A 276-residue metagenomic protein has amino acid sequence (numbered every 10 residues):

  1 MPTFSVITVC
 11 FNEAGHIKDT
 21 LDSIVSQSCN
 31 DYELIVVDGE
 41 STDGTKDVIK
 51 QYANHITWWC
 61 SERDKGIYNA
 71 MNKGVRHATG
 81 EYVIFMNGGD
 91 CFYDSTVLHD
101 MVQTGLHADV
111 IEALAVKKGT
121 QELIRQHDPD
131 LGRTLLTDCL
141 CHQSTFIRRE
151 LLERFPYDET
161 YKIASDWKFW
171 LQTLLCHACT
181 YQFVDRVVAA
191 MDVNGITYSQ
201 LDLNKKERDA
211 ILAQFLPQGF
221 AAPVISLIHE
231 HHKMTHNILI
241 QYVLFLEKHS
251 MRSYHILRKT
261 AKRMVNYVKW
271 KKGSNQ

Functional and structural regions predicted by a protein language model:
P2-S5, E33, K168: Cell-envelope/extracellular polymer assembly enzymes that use nucleotide-activated donors
D22-D31: Short, acidic, metal-binding catalytic loop of nucleotide-sugar glycosyltransferases
N30, D38-D47, N87, C91: A conserved acidic beta->alpha catalytic loop
S61-A78: Glycine-rich, basic loop-to-helix element that forms the pyrophosphate-binding segment of sugar-nucleotide handling
V83: Short aromatic/hydrophobic "clamp" motif used to bind/position activated sugar donors
C91, S95-I124: Conserved donor NDP-sugar-binding/catalytic core segment of glycosyltransferases
K117, L123-I211, L216: Conserved nucleotide-sugar donor-binding catalytic segment
P217-G219, P223-Q276: Membrane-proximal basic amphipathic "stem/tether" segments
